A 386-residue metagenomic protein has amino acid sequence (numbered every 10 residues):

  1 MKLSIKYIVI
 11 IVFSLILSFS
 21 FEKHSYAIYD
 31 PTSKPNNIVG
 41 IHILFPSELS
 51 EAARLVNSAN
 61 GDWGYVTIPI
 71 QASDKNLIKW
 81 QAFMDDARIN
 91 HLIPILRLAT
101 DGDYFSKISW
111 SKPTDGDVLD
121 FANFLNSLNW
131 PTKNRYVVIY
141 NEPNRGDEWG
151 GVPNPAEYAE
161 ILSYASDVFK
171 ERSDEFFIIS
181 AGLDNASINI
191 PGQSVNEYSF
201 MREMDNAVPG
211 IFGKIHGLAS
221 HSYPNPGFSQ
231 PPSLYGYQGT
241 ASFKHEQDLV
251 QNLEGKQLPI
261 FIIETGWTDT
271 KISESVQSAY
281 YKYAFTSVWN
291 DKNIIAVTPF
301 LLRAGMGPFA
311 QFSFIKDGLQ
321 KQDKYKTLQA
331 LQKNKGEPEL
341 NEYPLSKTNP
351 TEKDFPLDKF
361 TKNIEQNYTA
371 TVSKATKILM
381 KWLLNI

Functional and structural regions predicted by a protein language model:
M1-V9: Bacterial N-terminal signal peptides that target proteins for export
V9-S20: Bacterial N-terminal signal peptides
Y26-A156, L183-A186, A310-Q311, S373-W382: N-terminal substrate-binding region of glycoside hydrolase catalytic domains
Y29-P31, G40-L44, S50-N57, I78 (+3 more regions): Aromatic-rich peripheral "rim/lid" segments of glycoside hydrolase catalytic domains that contact and position glycan
S58-N60, W130-P131, P209-F212, E254 (+1 more regions): Alpha-helix termination/capping residues and helix-transition junctions
I78-Q81, D85, N90-G102, S111-N126 (+3 more regions): Noncatalytic carbohydrate-binding groove/subsite architecture in carbohydrate-active enzymes
